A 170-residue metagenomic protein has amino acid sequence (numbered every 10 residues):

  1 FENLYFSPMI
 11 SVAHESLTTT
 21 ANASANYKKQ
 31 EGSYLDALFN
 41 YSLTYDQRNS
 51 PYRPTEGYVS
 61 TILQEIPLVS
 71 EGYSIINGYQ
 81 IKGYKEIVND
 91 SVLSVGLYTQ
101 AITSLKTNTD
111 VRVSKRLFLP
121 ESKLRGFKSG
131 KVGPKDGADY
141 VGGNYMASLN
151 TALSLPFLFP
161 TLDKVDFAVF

Functional and structural regions predicted by a protein language model:
P8, V12-V165, V169-F170: C-terminal outer-membrane beta-barrel translocator/porin domains of Gram-negative envelope proteins and their
